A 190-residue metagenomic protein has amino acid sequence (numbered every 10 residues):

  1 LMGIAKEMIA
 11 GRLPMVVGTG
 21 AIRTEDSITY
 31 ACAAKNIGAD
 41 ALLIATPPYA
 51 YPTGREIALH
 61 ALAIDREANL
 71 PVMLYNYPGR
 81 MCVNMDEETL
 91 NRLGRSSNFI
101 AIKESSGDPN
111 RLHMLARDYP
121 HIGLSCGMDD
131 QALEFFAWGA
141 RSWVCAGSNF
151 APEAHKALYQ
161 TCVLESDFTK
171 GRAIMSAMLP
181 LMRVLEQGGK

Functional and structural regions predicted by a protein language model:
L1-C82, R92: Active-site beta->alpha loop and helix N-cap motifs at the rims of alpha/beta catalytic domains
R66-E67, P78-G188: Catalytic alpha/beta core domains of metabolic enzymes, predominantly
